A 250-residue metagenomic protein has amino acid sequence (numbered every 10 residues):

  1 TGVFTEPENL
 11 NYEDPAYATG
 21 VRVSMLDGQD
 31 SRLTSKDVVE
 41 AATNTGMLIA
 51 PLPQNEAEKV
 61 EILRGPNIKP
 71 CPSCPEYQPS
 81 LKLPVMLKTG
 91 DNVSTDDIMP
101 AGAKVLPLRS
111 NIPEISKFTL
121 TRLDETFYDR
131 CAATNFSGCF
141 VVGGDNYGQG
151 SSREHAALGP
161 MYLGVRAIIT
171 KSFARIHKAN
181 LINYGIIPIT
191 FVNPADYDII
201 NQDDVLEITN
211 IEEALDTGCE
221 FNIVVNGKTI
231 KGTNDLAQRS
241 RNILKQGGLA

Functional and structural regions predicted by a protein language model:
T1-A250: Fe-S-dependent hydro-lyases/dehydratases of central metabolism
